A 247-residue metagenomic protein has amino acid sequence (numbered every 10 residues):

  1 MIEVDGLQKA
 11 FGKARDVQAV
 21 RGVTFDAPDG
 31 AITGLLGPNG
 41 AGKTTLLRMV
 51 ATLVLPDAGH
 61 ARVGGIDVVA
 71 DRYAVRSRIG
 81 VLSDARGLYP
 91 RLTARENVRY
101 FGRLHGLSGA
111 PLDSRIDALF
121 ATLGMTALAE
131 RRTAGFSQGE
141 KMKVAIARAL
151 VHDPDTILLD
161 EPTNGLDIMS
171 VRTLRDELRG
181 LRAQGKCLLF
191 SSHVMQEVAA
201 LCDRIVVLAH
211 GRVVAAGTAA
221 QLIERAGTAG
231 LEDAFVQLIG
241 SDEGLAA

Functional and structural regions predicted by a protein language model:
M1-V4, Q8-G22, D29, R72: A short, flexible loop at the N-terminus of ABC-type nucleotide-binding domains that lies
A51: Helix-to-loop junction immediately C-terminal to a conserved catalytic motif
R99, R103, A110-L128: Conserved ABC ATPase "signature" region
D153: Conserved catalytic motifs of ABC-family nucleotide-binding domains
I157-E161: Catalytic Walker B motif of ABC-type/P-loop ATPase nucleotide-binding domains
A216-G217: ABC ATPase "signature
